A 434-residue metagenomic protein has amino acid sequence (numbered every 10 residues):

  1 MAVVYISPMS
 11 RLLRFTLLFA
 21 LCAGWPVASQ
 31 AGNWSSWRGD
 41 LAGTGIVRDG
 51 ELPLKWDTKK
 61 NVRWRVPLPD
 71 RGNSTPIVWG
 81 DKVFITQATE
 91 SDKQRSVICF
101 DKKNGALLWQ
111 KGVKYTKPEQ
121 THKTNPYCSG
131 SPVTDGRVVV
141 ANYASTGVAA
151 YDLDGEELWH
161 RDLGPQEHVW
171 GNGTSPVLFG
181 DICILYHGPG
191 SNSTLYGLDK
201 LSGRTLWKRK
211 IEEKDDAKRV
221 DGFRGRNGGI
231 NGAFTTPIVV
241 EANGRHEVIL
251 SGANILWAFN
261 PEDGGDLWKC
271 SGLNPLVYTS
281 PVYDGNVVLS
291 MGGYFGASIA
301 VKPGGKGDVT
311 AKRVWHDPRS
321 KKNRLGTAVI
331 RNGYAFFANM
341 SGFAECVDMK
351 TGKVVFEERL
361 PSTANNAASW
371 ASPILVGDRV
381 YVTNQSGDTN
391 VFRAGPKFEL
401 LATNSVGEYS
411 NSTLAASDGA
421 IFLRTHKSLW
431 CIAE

Functional and structural regions predicted by a protein language model:
M1, G24, A433-E434: Generic C-terminal helix-cap and adjacent flexible tail
M1, T16, L250-S251: Short alpha-helical "patches" and their helix-cap loops
L12-F15, G39: Hydrophobic alpha-helical segments, especially transmembrane helices and their immediate juxtamembrane helical caps
F15-G24: Bacterial N-terminal signal peptides
S29-E434: Noncatalytic, solvent-exposed loop/strand surfaces of beta-propeller-type extracellular/periplasmic domains
